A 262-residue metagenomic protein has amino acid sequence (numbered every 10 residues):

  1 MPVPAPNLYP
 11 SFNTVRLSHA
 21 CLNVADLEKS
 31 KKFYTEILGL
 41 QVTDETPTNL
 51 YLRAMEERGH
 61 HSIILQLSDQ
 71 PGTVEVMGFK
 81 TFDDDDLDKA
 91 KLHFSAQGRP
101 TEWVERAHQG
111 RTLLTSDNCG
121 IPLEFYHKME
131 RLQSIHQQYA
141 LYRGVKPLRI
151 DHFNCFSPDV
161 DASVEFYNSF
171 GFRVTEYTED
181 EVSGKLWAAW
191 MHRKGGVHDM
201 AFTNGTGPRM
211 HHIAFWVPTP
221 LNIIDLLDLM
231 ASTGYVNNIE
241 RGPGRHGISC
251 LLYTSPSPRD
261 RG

Functional and structural regions predicted by a protein language model:
M1-E28, R58, V74-M77, E130-D161 (+2 more regions): N-terminal beta-strand motif that seeds the catalytic metal site of vicinal oxygen chelate
F12, S18-G59, V104-A107, L114 (+2 more regions): Core segments of cupin and vicinal oxygen chelate
R16-A25, S68-H93, R111-N118, R149-P158 (+2 more regions): Vicinal oxygen chelate
L17, L40, L52, I63 (+5 more regions): Short, structured motif recognition centered on aromatic/hydrophobic residues
T46-T48, A54-K80: Conserved donor-binding loop and adjoining core beta-sheet/short helix segment in diverse acyl/aminoacyl transferases
T112-E130: Internal, well-ordered alpha/beta segment that forms a basic, Gly-enriched binding/recognition surface
Y253-D260: Conserved small/polar residues in nucleotide/adenosyl-binding loops
